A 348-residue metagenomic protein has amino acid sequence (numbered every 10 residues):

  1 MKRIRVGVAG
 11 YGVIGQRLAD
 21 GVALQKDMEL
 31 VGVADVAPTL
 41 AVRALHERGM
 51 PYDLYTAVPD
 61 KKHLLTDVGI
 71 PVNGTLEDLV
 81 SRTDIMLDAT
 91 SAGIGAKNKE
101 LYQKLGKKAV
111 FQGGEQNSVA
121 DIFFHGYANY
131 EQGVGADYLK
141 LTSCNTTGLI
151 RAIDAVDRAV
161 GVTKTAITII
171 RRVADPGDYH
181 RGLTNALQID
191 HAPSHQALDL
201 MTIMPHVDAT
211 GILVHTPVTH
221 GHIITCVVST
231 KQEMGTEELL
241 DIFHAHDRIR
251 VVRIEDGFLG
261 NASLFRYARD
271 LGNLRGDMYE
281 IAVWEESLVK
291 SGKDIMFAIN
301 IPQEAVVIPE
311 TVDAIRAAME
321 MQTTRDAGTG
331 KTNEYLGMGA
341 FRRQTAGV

Functional and structural regions predicted by a protein language model:
K2-D178, E320, T324-G330: N-terminal Rossmann-like NAD(P) cofactor-binding subdomain of oxidoreductases, focused on the glycine-rich
R5, Q16-D20, L24-N73, G161-K164 (+2 more regions): C-terminal substrate-binding/catalytic lobe of Rossmann-fold NAD(P)-dependent oxidoreductases
D78-S81, E100-K104, L198, T202 (+4 more regions): Charged/polar, solvent-exposed surface patches and flexible loops
F111, F123-F124, Y130, F243 (+5 more regions): Phenylalanine-focused residue identity feature
N273-V348: NAD(P)-dependent Rossmann-like dehydrogenase/reductase catalytic/cofactor-binding core
